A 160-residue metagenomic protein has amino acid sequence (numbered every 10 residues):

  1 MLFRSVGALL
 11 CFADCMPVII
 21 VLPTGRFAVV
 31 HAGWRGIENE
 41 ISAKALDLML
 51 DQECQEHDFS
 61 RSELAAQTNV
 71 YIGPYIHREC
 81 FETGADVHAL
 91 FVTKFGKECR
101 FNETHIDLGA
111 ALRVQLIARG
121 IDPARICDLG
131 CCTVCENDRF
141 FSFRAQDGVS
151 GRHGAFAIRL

Functional and structural regions predicted by a protein language model:
M1-L160: Active-site microenvironment for binding and transforming phosphate-containing groups
